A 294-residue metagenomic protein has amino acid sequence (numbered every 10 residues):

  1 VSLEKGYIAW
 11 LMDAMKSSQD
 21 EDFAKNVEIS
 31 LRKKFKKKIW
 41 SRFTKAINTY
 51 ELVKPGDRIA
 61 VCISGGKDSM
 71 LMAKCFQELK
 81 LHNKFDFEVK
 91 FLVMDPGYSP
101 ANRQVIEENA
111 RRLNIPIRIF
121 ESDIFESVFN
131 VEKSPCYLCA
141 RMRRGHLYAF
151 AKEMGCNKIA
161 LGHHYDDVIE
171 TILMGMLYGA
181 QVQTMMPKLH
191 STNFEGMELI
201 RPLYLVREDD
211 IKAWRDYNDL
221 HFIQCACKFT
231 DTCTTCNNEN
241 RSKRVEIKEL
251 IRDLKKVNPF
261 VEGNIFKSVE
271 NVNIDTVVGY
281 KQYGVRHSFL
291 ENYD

Functional and structural regions predicted by a protein language model:
V1-D13: Rhodanese-like catalytic fold shared by cysteine-dependent sulfurtransferases and DSP/PTP-type phosphatases
S2, R118-I119, I223-Q224: Short hydrophobic alpha-helical runs that function as membrane-insertion/retention elements
E4-K5, E121, A140, R201: Short loop/edge segments at beta-strand edges and connector loops that shape dinucleotide/nucleotide cofactor-binding
Y7, M142-M154, K188-F194, K248-S268: Short, basic, helix/turn surface patches
Y7, Y98, I124-E126, L189 (+3 more regions): Residue-level detector of flexible, active-site-proximal loop/helix-junction positions within diverse enzyme catalytic
L11-V182, M186, D209-Y217: ATP-dependent adenylation/nucleotidyltransferase module used to activate substrates
E88-V89, D166-L250: Catalytic subdomain that performs nucleotidyl-dependent activation
L220-D294: The feature marks non-catalytic terminal segments
